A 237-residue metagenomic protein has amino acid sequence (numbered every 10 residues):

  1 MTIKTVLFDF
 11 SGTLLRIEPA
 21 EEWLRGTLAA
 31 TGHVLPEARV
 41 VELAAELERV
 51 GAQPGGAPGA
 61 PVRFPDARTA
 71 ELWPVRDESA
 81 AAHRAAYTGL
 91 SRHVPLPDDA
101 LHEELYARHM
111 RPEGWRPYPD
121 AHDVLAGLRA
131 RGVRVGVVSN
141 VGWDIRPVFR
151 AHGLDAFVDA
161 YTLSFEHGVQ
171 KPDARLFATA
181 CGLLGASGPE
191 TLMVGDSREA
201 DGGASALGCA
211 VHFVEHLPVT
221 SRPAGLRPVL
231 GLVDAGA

Functional and structural regions predicted by a protein language model:
M1-F8, A38, L96-L101, H122 (+2 more regions): Asp-based, Mg2+/Mn2+-dependent phosphohydrolase catalytic module
I3-P119: N-terminal helical cap/lid subdomain that shapes the substrate entry/recognition surface in HAD-like hydrolases
